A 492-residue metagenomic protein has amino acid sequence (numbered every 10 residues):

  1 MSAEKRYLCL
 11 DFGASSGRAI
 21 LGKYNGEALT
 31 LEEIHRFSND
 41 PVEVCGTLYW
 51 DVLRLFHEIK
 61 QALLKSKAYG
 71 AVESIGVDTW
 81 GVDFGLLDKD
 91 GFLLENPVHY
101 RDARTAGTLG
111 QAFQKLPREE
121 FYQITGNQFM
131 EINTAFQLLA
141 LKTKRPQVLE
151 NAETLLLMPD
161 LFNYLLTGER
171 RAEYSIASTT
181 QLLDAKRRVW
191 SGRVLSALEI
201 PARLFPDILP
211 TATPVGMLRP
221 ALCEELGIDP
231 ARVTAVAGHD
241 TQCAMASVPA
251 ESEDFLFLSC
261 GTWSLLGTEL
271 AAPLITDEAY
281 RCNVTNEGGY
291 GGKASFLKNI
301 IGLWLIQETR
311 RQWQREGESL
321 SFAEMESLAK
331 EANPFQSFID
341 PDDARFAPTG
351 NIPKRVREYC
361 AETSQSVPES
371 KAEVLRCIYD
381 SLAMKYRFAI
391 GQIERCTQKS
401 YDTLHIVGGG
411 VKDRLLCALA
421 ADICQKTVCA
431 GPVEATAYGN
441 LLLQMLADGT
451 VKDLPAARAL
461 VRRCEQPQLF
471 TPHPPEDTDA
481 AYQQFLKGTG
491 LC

Functional and structural regions predicted by a protein language model:
M1-E95, Q123, C223-V233, C424-K426 (+1 more regions): N-terminal glycine/serine-rich phosphate-binding loop of ATP-dependent small-molecule kinases, especially carbohydrate
S2, L8-C9, L21, A106 (+12 more regions): Active-site core segments that coordinate phosphate-bearing ligands/cofactors across diverse enzyme families
A3, G13-S15, A71-E73, D78-W80 (+5 more regions): Short, basic and Ser/Thr-rich N-terminal targeting/leader segments
L64-Y100, Q128-T134, N163-D184, D207-P210 (+1 more regions): Short beta-strand-loop/turn "lid" adjacent to the catalytic site in phosphate-handling enzymes
A71-T79, T154, D207, K399-G408: Short glycine-rich phosphate-binding loop at a beta-alpha junction
D78-V82, T211-A212, C260-W263, T403-V411: Glycine-rich beta-strand-to-loop/alpha-helix junction loops that act as flexible
L198-T213, L441: A conserved helix-loop-beta module that forms one wall/lid of the active-site cleft in ATP-utilizing catalytic domains
